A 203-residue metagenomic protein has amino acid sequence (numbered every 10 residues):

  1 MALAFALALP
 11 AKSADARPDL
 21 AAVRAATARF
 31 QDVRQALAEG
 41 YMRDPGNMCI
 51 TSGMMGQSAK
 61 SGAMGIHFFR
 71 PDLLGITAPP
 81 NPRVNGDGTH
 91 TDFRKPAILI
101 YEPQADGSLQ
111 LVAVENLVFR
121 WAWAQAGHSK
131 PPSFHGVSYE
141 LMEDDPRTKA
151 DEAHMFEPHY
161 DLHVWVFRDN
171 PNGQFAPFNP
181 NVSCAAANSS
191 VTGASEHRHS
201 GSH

Functional and structural regions predicted by a protein language model:
M1-A8: Bacterial N-terminal signal peptides
A14-H203: Primary mode marks residue(s) on the alpha4-beta5-alpha5 output face of response regulator receiver
